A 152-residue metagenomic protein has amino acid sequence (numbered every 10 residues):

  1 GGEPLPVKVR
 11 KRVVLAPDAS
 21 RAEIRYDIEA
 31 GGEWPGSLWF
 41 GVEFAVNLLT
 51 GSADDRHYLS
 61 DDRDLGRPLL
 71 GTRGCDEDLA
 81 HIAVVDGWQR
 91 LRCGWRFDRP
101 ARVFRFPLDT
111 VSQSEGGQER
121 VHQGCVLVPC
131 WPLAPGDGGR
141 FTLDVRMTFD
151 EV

Functional and structural regions predicted by a protein language model:
G1-R10, V14-R25, E29, A83-V152: Beta-strand-rich recognition/accessory modules
S20-E23, D27-R102: Polysaccharide-binding surfaces and accessory modules of carbohydrate-active proteins
